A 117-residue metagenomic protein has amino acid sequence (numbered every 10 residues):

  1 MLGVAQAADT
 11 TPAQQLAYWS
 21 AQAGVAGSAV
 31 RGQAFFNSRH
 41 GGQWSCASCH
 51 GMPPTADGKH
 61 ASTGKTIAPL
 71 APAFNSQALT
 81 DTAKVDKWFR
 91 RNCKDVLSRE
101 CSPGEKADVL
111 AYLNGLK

Functional and structural regions predicted by a protein language model:
M1-A29, A73-K117: Post-cleavage N-terminal segment of exported redox proteins
A26, A47-V85: Gly/Gly-Pro-rich "capping" loops immediately C-terminal to redox-active cysteine motifs in periplasmic/lumenal
A34-M52, D108-A111: C-type cytochrome heme c attachment motif
Q43-W44, A56-H60, V96-E100: Substrate-binding/catalytic groove segments of enzymes that remodel or degrade extracellular structural polymers
